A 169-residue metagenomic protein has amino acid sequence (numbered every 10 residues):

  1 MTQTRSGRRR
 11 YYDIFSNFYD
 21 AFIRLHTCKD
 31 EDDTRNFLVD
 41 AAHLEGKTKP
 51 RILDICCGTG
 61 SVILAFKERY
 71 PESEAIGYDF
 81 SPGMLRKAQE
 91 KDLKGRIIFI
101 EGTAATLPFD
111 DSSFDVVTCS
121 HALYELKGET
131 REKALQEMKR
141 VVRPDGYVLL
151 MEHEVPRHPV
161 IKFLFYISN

Functional and structural regions predicted by a protein language model:
M1-E45, A65, F165-Y166: Conserved class I S-adenosyl-L-methionine
Q3-S6, L149-N169: C-terminal alpha-helical "lid/dimerization" subdomain adjacent to the S-adenosyl-L-methionine
K49: Phosphate-coordination loops involved in phosphoryl transfer and adenosine-cofactor binding
L53-I55, T59-T106: Class I SAM-dependent methyltransferase SAM/SAH-binding core
A105-V117: A short acidic, Gly/Pro-enriched loop at the edge of an enzyme's catalytic core that lines a small-molecule cofactor
V116-T130: A short SAM/SAH-binding and catalytic strip from SAM-dependent methyltransferases
E132-P144: A short glycine-rich, Lys/Arg-flanked "PGG" loop and its adjoining helix->strand segment in the class I
